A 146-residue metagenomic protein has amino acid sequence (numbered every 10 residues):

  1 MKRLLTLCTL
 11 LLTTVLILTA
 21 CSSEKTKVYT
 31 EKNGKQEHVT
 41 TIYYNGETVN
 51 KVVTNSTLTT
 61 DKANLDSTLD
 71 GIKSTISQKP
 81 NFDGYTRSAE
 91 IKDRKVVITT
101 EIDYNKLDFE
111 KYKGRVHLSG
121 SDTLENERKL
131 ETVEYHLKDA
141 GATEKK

Functional and structural regions predicted by a protein language model:
M1-C8: Bacterial N-terminal signal peptides that target proteins for export
I17-A20: C-terminal motif of bacterial Sec signal peptides marking the signal peptidase cleavage site
S23-K146: Subset-of-secretome marker
